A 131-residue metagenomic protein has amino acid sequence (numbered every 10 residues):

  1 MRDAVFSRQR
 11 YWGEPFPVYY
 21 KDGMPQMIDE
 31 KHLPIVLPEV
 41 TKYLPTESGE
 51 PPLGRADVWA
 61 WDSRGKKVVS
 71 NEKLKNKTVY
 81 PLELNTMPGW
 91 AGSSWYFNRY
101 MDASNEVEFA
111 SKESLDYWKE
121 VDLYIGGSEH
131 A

Functional and structural regions predicted by a protein language model:
M1-A131: Structured secondary-structure scaffolds
